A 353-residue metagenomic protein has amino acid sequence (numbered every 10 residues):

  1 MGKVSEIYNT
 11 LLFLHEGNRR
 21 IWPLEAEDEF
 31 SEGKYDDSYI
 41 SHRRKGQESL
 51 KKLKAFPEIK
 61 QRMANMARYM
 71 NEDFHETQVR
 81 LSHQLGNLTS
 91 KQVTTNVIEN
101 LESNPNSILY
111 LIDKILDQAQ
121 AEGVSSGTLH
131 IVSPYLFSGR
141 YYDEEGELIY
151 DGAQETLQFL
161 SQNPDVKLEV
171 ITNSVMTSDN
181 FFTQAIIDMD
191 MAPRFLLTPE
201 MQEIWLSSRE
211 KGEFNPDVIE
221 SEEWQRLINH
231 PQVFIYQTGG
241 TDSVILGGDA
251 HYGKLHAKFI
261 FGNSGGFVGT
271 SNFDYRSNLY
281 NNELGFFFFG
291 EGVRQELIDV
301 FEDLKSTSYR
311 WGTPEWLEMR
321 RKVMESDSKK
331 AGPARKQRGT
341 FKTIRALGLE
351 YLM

Functional and structural regions predicted by a protein language model:
M1-R44, G123-H130, P134-M353: PLD/PLD-like phosphodiesterase catalytic module centered on the HKD motif
L14-G17, Y69-E72, N104, Q118 (+1 more regions): Surface-exposed polar/charged interaction patches
E27, S38-L111: Active-site cores of enzymes that catalyze phosphoryl transfer or operate on phosphate-rich substrates
I98-Q120, L148-Q154: A Trp-anchored, charged/polar loop motif used as the substrate-binding/catalytic surface of acyl/ester-handling
